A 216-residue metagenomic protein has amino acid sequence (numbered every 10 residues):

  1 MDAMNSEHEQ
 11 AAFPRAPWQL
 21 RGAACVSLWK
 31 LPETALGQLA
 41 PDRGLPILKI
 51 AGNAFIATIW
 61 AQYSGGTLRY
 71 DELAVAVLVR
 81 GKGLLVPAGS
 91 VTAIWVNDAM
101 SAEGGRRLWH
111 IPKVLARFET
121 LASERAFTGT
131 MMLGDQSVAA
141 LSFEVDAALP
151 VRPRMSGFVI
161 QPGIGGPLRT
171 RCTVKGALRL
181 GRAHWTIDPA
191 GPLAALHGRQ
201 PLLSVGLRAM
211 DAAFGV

Functional and structural regions predicted by a protein language model:
M1-E72, Q200-L202, G215: N-terminal domain-onset segments
D2-Q10, R106-V216: Interaction-surface and assembly-scaffold signal
P17, F55-I56, W60, S101 (+2 more regions): Hydrophobic alpha-helical segments with strong N-terminal bias
Q19-R21, E33-D42, G89, D135-A140 (+1 more regions): A broad, low-specificity signal for short, low-complexity segments enriched in glycine/proline and polar/charged
R43-L45, G52, A74, A93 (+2 more regions): Generic preference for flexible, low-structure residues
T58-G134: Aromatic- and glycine-enriched beta-alpha-beta binding-site module
